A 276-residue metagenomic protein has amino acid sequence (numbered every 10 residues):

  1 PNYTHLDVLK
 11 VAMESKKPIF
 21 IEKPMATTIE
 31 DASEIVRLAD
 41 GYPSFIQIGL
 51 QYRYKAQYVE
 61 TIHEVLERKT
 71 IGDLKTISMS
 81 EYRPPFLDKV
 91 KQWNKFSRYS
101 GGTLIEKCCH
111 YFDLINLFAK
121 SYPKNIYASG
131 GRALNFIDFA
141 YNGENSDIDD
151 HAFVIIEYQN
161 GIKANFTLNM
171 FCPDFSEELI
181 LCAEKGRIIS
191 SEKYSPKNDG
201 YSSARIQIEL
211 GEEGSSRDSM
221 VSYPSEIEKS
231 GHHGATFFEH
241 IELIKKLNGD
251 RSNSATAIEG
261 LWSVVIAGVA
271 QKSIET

Functional and structural regions predicted by a protein language model:
P1-L38, A235-F237: Beta-loop-alpha module in the N-terminal Rossmann-like domain of NAD(P)-dependent dehydrogenases, especially those
V8, I35, T61, V269-A270: Aromatic/hydrophobic pocket-lining residues that form π-stacking "cages" and hydrophobic walls in ligand
I21, I46-I48, S190: Hydrophobic residues in well-ordered beta-strands that form the structural core
S33, G41, S203, E242-T276: C-terminal helix-rich "cap/oligomerization" subdomain common to oxidoreductases
F45, Y52-S146: Predominantly a Rossmann-like dinucleotide-binding segment in NAD(P)-dependent oxidoreductases
Q51, N135-F153, E157-Y158, I180-I258: C-terminal glycine/acidic-rich active-site capping loop/insertion
C109, T167-F175: Glycine-rich phosphate/pyrophosphate-binding beta-alpha loops
